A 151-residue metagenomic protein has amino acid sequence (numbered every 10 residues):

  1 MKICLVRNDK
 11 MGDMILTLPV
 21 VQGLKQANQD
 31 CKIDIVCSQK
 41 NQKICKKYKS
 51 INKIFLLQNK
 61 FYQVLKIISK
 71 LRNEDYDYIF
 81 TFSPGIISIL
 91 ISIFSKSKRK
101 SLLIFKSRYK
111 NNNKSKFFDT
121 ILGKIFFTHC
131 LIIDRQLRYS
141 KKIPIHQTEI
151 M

Functional and structural regions predicted by a protein language model:
M1-M151: Catalytic machinery of carbohydrate-active enzymes, primarily nucleotide-sugar-dependent glycosyltransferases
